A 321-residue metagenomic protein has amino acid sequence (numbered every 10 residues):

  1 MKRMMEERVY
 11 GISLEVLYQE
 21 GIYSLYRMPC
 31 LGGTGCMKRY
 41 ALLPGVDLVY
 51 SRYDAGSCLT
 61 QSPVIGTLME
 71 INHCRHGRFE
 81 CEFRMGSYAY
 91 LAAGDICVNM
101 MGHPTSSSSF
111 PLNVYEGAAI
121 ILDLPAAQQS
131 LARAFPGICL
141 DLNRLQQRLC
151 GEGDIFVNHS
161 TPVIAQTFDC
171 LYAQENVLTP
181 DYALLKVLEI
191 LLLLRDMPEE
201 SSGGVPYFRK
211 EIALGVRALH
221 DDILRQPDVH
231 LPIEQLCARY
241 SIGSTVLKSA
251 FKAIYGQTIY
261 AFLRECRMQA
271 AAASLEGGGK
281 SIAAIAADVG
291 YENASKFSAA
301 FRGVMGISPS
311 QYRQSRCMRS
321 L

Functional and structural regions predicted by a protein language model:
M1-I65: N-terminal low-complexity or simple alpha-helical regulatory segments that function as activation/interaction modules
Y50-R52, E70-N72, E116-D123: Short hydrophobic beta-strand segments that form the core of ligand-binding sensory/regulatory domains
I65-G86, D123-L124: Glycine- and acidic-residue-biased ligand/ion/polar-headgroup-sensing regions
E82, Y88-A213, I233, A238-S244 (+3 more regions): Alpha-helical bundle regulatory/interaction domains
R217-R225, V229-H230, E234-C237, A253-S295 (+1 more regions): Terminal helix-turn-helix DNA-binding modules in bacterial transcription factors
L247, F251, K296-F297, F301: Short hydrophobic/aromatic patch on the recognition helix
G256, G290, F301-R302, G306-P309: Conserved phosphate-binding and hydrolysis motifs of nucleotide-dependent enzymes
